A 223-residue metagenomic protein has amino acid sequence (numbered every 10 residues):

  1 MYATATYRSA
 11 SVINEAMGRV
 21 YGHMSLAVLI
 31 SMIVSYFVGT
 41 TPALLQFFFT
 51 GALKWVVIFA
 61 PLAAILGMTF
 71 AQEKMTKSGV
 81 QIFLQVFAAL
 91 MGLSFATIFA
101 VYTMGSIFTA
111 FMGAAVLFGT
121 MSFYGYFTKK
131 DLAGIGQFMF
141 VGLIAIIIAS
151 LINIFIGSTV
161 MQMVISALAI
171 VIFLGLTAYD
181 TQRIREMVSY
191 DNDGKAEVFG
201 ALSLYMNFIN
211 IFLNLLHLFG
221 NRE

Functional and structural regions predicted by a protein language model:
M1-E223: A hydrophobic alpha-helical transmembrane-helix feature that marks the membrane cores and membrane-interface segments
